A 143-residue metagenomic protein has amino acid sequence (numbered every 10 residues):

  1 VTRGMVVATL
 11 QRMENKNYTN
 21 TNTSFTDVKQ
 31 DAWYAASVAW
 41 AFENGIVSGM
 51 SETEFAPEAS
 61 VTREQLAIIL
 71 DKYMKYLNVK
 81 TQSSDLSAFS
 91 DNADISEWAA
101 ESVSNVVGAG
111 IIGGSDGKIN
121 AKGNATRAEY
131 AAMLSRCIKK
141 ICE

Functional and structural regions predicted by a protein language model:
V1-S37, N44-A100, G113-A125, R136-E143: Feature responds to low-complexity, polar/acidic, surface-exposed segments characteristic of secreted/exported proteins
F42-E43, V107: Alpha-helix C-terminal capping/helix-coil junction sites
V103: Catalytic cores of secreted/periplasmic or lumenal enzymes
